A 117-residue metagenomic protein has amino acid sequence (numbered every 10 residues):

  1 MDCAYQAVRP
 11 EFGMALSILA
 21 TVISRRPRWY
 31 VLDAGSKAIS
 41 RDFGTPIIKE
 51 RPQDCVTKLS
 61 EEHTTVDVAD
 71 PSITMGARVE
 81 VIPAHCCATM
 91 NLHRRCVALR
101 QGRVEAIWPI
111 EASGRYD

Functional and structural regions predicted by a protein language model:
M1-D117: Active-site anion/phosphate-binding pocket segments in diverse small-molecule metabolic enzymes
